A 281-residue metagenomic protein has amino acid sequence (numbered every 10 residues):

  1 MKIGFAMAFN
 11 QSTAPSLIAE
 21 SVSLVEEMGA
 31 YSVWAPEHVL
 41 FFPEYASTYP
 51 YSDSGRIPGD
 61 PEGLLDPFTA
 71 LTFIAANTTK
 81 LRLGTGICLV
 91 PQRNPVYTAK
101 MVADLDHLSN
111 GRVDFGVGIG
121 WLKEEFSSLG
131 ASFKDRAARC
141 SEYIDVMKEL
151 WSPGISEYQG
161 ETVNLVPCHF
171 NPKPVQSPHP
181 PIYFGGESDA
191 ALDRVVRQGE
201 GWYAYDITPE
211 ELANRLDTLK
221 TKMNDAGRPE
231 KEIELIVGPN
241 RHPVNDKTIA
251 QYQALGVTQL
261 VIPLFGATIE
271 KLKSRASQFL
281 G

Functional and structural regions predicted by a protein language model:
M1-G281: Active-site-adjacent structural elements that line small-molecule/cofactor binding pockets in enzymes
